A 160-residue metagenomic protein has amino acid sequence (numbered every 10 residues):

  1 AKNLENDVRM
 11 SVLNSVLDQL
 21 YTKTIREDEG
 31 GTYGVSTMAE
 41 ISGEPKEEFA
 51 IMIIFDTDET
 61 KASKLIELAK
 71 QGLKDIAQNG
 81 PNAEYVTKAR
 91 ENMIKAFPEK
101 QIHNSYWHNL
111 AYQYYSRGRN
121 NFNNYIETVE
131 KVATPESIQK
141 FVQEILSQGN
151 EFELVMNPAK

Functional and structural regions predicted by a protein language model:
A1-L20: His/Glu-based metal-binding/catalytic segments typifying zinc-dependent metallopeptidases
A1-N3, D7, R26-V132, N150-P158: M16 family metallopeptidases and their MPP-like homologs
K23: Long, His/Glu/Asp-enriched segments that create or flank divalent metal/ion-associated functional microenvironments
P135-Q143: Low-complexity, intrinsically disordered Gly/Pro/Thr-rich segments
I145-Q148: Extracellular/periplasmic catalytic domains that process cell-envelope and extracellular macromolecules
